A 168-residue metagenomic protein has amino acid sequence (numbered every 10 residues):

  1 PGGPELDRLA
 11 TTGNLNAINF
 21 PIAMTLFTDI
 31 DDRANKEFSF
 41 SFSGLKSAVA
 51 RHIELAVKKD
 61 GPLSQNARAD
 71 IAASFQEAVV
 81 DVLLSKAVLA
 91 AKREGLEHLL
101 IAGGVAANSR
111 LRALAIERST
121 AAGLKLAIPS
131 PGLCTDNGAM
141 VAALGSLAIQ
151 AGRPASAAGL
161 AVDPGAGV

Functional and structural regions predicted by a protein language model:
D7-L99, R110-A122, I149-G152: A contiguous, well-structured pocket-lining segment that forms one wall/lid of small-molecule binding clefts in soluble
E94-V105, A127-S130: Short glycine-rich phosphate-binding loop at a beta-alpha junction
V105-N108, L133-T135: Short Gly/Pro-enriched loop/turn and capping motifs at secondary-structure junctions
I116-A139: Conserved phosphate-binding/catalytic loops in two-lobed NTP-binding clefts
G145: Conserved PLP-binding active-site segment of the aspartate aminotransferase-like
A148-V168: Acidic, glycine/GT-rich loop-and beta-edge segments that sit at the periphery of enzyme/chaperone cores
